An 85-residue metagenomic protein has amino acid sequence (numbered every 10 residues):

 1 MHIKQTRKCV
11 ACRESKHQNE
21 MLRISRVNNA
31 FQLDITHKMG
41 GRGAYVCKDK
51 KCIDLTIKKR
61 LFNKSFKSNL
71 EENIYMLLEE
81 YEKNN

Functional and structural regions predicted by a protein language model:
M1-H2, K8, L22: N-terminal cysteine/histidine-rich coordination modules
K4-T6, E14, N28-Q32: N-terminal, polar/charged subdomain of small-to-medium soluble alpha/beta proteins
T6-C9, A44: Residues immediately within or flanking Cys/His clusters that coordinate Zn2+ in small zinc-binding modules
R13, K48-I53: Cys/His-coordinated zinc-binding microdomains
H17, K38-R42, V46, K59-F62: Arg/Lys-rich, often Gly-containing low-complexity segments of ribosomal proteins
Q18-L22, I53: Short, non-ligating residues that shape and space the ligands of small metal-coordination modules and catalytic
V27-R42: Short linker/helix segments within small regulatory modules
D54, K58-N85: C-terminal structural segments of small proteins and small subunits
